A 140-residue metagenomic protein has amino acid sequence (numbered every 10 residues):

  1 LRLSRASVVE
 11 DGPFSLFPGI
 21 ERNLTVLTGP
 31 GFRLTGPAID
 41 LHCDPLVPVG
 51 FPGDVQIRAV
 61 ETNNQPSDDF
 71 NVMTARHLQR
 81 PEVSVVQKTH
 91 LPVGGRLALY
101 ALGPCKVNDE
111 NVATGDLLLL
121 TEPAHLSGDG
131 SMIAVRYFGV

Functional and structural regions predicted by a protein language model:
L1-V140: Jelly-roll (double-stranded beta-helix
